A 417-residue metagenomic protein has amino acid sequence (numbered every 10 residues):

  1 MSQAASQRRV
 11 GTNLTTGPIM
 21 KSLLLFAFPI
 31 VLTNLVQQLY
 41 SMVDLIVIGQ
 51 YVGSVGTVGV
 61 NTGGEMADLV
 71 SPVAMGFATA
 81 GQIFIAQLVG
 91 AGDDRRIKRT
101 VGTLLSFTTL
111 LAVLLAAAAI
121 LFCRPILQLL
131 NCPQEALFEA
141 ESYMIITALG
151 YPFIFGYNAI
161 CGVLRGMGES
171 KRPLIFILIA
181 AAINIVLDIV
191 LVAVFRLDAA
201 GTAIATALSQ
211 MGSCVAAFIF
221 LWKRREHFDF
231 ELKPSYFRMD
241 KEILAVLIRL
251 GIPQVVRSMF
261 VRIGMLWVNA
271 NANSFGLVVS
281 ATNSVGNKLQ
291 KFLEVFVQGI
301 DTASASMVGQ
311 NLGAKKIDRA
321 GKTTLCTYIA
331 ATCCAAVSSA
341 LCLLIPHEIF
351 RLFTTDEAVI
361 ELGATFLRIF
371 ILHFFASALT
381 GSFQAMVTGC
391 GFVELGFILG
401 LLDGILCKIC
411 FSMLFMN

Functional and structural regions predicted by a protein language model:
M1-A27, I85-P152, V194-I252, V308-H373 (+1 more regions): Short alpha-helical transmembrane segments in multi-pass integral membrane proteins
Q3-Q7, I19-S41, G49-T57: N-terminal alpha-helical transmembrane segments of multi-pass membrane transport and channel/translocase proteins
L25-D44, I146, A180, S209-S213 (+4 more regions): Transmembrane helical elements of multi-pass membrane transporters/channels
A27, V31, L35, L39 (+18 more regions): Generic alpha-helical transmembrane segments of integral inner-membrane proteins, especially permease/transport modules
I30, N34, I46, I83 (+15 more regions): Transmembrane alpha-helix boundary and packing residues in multipass membrane permease domains and related
L39-V58, L127-Q134, V190-A199, M259-F292 (+3 more regions): Helix-terminus/linker motif at the lipid-water interface of multi-pass membrane proteins
T57-A117, I154-P173, T282-P346, S377-L399 (+1 more regions): Small-residue-rich hydrophobic transmembrane alpha-helices
I175-F176, G201-A205, I398-L399: Hydrophobic alpha-helical membrane segments of integral membrane proteins
